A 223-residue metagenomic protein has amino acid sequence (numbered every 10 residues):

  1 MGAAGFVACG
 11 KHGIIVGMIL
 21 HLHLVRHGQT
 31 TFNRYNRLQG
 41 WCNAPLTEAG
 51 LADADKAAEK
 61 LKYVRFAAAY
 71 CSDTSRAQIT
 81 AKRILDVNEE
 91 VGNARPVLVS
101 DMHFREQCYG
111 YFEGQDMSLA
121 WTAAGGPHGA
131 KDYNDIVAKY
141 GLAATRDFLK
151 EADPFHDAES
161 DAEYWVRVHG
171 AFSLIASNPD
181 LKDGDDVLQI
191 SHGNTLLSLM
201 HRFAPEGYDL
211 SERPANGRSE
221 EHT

Functional and structural regions predicted by a protein language model:
V7-C9, G13-F66, T74, I79-K82 (+2 more regions): An N-terminal RHG(E/S)-centered segment typical of histidine phosphatases
L22, D183-G193: Generic beta-sheet signal
A58-D135, A204, D209: Phosphate-coordination/substrate-recognition cap region in phosphate-metabolizing enzymes
Y63-R65, I175-D185: Glycine-rich phosphate-binding loop signature in dinucleotide/nucleotide-binding domains
C71-S72, V166, I190-S191: Short beta-strand scaffold positions
H128-E163: Short glycine/proline- and acidic residue-enriched helix-loop micro-motifs that form flexible lids or anion-recognition
A204-H222: Domain-level recognition of soluble alpha/beta enzyme cores, biased toward histidine phosphatases/phosphomutases
